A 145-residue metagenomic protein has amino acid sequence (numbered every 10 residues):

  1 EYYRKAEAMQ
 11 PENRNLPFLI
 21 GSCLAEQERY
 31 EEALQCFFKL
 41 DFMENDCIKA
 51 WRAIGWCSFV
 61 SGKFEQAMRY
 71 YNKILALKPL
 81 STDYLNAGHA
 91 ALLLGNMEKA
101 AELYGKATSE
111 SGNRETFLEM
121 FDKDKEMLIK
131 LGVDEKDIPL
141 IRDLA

Functional and structural regions predicted by a protein language model:
A76-P79, G88-T116, R142-D143: TPR/TPR-like (Sel1-like) alpha-helical repeat modules
E110-A145: Terminal, low-structured helical/coil segments at or just beyond the last alpha-helical repeat
